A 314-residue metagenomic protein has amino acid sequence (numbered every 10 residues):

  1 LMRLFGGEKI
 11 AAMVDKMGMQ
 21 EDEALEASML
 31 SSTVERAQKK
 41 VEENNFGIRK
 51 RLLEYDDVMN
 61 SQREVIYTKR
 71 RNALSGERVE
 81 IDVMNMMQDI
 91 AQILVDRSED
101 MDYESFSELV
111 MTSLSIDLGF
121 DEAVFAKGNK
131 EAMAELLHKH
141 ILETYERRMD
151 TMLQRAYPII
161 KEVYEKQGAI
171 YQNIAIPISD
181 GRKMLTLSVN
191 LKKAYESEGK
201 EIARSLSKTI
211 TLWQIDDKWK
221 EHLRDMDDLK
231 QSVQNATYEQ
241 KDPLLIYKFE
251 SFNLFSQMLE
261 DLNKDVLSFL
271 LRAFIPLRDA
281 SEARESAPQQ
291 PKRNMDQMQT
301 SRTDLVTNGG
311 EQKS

Functional and structural regions predicted by a protein language model:
L1-S314: Extended, charged helical/alpha-beta scaffold domains that provide interaction surfaces
